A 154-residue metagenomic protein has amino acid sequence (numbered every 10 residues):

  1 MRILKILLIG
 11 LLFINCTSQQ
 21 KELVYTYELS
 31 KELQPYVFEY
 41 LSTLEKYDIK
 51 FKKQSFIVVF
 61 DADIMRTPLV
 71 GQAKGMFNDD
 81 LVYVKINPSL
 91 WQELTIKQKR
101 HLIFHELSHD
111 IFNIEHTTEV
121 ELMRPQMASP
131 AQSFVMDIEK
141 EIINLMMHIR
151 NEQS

Functional and structural regions predicted by a protein language model:
R2-I9: Sec-dependent signal peptide recognition, specifically the positively charged N-region followed immediately by
G10-T17: Hydrophobic h-region of N-terminal signal peptides that target proteins for export in Gram-negative bacteria
T17-I57, M65-V84, P88-E93, I114-S154: Metalloprotease/metallohydrolase-associated module, dominated by Zn2+-dependent proteases
I96-K99: Mid-chain, well-packed structural core segment of small domains
H101-I114: Active-site recognition of the HExxH zinc-binding catalytic motif
